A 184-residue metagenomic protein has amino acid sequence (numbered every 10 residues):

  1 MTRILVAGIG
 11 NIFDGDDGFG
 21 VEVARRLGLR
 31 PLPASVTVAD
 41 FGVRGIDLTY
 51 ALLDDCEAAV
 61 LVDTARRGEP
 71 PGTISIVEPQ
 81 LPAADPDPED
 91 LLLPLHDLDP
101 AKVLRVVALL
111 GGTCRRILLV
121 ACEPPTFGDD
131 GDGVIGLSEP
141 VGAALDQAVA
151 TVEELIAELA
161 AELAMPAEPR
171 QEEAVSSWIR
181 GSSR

Functional and structural regions predicted by a protein language model:
T2-A7, I12-A83: Nucleotide and nucleotide-moiety/phosphate-recognizing core
R3, A24, G28, V36 (+4 more regions): Alpha-helical context
I9-F13, P88-L92, I135: A short glycine/serine-rich beta->alpha loop
A34-S35, A65-G68, P86-D90, Q147-E154: Short, surface-exposed, polar/charged, turn-prone segments marking secondary-structure boundaries
A65-I117: Helix-loop-strand module that forms the ligand-binding subsite of alpha/beta enzymes
D90, P100-R184: Phosphate-binding/catalytic loops
